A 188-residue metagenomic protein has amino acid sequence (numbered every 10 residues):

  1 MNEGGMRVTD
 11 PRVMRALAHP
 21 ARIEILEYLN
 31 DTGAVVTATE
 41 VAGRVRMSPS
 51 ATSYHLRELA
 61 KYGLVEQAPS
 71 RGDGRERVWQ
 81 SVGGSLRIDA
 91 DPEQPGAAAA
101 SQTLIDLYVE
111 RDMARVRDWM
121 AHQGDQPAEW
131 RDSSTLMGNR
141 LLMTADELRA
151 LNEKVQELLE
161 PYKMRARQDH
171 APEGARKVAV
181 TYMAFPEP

Functional and structural regions predicted by a protein language model:
M1-E24: Short alpha-helical segments that sit at the start of domains
R15-H19, T37, E66-P92: Short, cationic-aromatic polyanion-contact patches
H19, N30-G33: Short helix-capping/hinge SLiMs at alpha-helix to coil transitions
E40-R44: A short acidic, leucine-rich amphipathic alpha-helix
G63: Glycine-centered, phosphate/nucleic-acid-interacting loop/turn motifs that mediate DNA/RNA or nucleotide
Q80-L141: Amphipathic alpha-helical dimerization/coiled-coil segments that flank or bridge DNA-binding/regulatory modules
D125-P188: Charged, low-complexity intrinsically disordered regulatory/assembly segments
